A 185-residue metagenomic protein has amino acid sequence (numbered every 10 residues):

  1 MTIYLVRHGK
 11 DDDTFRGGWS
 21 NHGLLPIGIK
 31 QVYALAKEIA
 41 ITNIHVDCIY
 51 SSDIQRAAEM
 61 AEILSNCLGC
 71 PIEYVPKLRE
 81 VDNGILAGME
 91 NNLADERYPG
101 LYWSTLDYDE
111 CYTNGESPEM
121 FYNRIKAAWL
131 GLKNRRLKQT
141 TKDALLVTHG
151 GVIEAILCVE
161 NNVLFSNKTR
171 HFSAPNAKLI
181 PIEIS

Functional and structural regions predicted by a protein language model:
I3, T140-G150: Generic beta-sheet signal
I3-P71, E116: Active-site-proximal alpha-helix that buttresses catalytic centers in soluble enzyme cores
Y4, E73-V75, E183: General small-molecule cofactor/ligand-binding pocket signal
D11, V152-I153: Short active-site segment of divalent metal-dependent hydrolases/proteases that encodes the spacing between
T42-H45, L132-K142: Glycine-rich phosphate-binding loop signature in dinucleotide/nucleotide-binding domains
S51-S52, N123, V147-T148: Short beta-strand scaffold positions
N66-K126: Phosphate-handling substructures
N161-S185: Domain-level recognition of soluble alpha/beta enzyme cores, biased toward histidine phosphatases/phosphomutases
